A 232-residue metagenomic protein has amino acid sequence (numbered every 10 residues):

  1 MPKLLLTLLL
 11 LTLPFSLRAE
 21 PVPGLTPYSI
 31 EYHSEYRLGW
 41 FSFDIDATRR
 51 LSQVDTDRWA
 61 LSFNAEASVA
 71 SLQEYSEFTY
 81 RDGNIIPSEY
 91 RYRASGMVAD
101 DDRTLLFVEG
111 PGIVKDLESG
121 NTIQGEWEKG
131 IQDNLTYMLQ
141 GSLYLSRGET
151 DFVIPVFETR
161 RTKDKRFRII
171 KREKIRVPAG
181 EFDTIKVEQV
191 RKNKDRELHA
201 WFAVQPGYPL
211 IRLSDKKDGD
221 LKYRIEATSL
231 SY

Functional and structural regions predicted by a protein language model:
M1-L4: Positively charged n-region of N-terminal signal peptides that target proteins for export
L6-L10: Hydrophobic helical h-region of N-terminal Sec-dependent signal peptides in bacterial secretory/periplasmic proteins
P14-S16: N-terminal signal peptide c-region/cleavage motif recognized by signal peptidases
E20-E109, S146-Y232: Acidic, serine/threonine-rich low-complexity disordered tracts
A99-Y144: Hydrophobic, well-structured mid-protein blocks that either form specific transmembrane helices
